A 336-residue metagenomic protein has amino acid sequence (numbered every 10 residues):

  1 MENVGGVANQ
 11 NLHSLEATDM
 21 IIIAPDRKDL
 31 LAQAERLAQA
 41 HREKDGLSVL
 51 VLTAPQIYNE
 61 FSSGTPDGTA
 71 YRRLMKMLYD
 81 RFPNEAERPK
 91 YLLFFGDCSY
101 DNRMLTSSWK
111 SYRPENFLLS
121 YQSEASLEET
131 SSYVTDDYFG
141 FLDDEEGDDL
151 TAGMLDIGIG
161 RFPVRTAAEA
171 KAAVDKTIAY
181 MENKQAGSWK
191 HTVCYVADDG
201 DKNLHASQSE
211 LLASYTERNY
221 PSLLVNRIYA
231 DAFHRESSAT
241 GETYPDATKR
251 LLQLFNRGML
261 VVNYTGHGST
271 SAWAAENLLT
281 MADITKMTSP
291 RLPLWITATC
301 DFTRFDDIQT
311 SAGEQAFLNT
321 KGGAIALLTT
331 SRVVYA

Functional and structural regions predicted by a protein language model:
M1-A336: Cysteine-dependent hydrolase recognition
